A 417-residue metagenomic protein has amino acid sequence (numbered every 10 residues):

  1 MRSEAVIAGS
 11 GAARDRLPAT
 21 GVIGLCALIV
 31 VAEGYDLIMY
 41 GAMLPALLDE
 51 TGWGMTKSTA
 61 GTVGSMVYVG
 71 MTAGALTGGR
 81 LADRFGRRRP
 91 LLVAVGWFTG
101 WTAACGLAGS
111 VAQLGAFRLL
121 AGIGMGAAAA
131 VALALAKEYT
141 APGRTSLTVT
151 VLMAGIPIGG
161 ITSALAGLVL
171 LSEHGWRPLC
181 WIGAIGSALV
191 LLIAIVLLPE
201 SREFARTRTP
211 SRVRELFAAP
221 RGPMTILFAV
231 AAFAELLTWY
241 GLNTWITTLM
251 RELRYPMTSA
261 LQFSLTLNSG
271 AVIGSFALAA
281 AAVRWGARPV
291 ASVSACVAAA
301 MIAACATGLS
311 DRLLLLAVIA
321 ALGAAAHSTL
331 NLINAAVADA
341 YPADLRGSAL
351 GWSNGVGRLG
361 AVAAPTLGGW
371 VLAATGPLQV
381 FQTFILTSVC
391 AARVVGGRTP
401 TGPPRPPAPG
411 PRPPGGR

Functional and structural regions predicted by a protein language model:
L37, G41-A73: Extracellular/periplasmic helix-loop-helix junction of adjacent transmembrane segments in MFS-like secondary
G41, P220-F276: Extracytoplasmic gate region of multi-pass secondary transporters
G52, G86, L107-Q113, A141 (+1 more regions): Helix-breaking motifs and short loop linkers at transmembrane-helix boundaries and internal kinks in secondary membrane
A73-V111: Conserved MFS/SLC helix-loop-helix module at the cytosolic interface between two early adjacent transmembrane helices
A75-G86, G274-G286, L372: Helix-to-loop junctions at the C-terminal end of transmembrane segments in multipass secondary transporters
F117-A154: Cytoplasmic helix-loop-helix junction between adjacent transmembrane helices in 12-TM secondary transporters
T145, V151-V196: Helix-loop-helix hairpin linking two adjacent transmembrane segments in secondary transporters
S172-A184, L372-T387: A membrane-interface helix-boundary motif in multi-pass transporters
